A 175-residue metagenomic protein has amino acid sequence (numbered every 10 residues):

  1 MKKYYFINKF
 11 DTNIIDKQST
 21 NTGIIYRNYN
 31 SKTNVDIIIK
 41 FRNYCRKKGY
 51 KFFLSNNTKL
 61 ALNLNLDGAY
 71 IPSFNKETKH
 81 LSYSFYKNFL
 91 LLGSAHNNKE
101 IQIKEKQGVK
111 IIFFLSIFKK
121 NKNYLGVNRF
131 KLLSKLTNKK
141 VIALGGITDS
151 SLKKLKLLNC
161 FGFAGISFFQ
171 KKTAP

Functional and structural regions predicted by a protein language model:
M1-D67, T78-N88, P175: N-terminal positively charged helical leader segments and presequences
K2-I7, T22-Y26, F52-L54, A69-I71 (+4 more regions): Hydrophobic faces of well-ordered beta-strands that scaffold small-molecule active sites in alpha/beta enzyme cores
F6-F10, Y29, N57-K59, F74 (+4 more regions): Active-site beta-loop-alpha junctions enriched in small/polar residues
Q18-S19, L64, Q107, L136 (+1 more regions): Structural motif
I24, A61, K104, I112 (+2 more regions): Conserved, mostly hydrophobic/aromatic
I37-F53, K76, H80-N97, Y124-T148: Alpha-helix-loop-beta-strand connector modules within alpha/beta enzyme cores
A69-L81, F113-G126, I147-P175: Glycine-rich phosphate-binding active-site loops on the catalytic face of alpha/beta enzymes
K87-F118, K122: Internal catalytic-core helix/loop-beta-alpha segment that presents or stabilizes conserved functional determinants
